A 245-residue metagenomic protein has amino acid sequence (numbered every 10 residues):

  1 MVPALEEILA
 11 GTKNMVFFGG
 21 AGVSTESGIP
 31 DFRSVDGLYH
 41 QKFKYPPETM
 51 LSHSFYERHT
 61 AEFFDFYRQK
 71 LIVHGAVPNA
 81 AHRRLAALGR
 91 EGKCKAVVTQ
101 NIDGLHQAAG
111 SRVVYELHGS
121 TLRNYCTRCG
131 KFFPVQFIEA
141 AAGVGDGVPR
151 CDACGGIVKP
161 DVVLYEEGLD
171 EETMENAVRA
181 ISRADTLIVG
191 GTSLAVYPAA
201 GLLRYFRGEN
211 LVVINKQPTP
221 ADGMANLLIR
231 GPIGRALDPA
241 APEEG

Functional and structural regions predicted by a protein language model:
M1-G245: Conserved catalytic core of sirtuin-type NAD+-dependent deacylases
